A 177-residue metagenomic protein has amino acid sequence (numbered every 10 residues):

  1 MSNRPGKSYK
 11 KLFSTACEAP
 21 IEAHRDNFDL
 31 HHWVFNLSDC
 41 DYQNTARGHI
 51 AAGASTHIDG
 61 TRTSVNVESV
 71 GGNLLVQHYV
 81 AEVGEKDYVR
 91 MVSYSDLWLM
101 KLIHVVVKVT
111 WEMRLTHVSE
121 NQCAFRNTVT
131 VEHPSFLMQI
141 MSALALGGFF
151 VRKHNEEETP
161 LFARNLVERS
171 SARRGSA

Functional and structural regions predicted by a protein language model:
M1-T63: Hydrophobic ligand-binding cavity/cleft-lining segments
S14-C17, L74-H78, V106-E112, A124: Short, surface-exposed coil-to-beta transition loops
A23-F28, E82-Y88, R114-A124: A short, structured loop/turn motif at beta-sheet edges
N27, E156-A163: Short, amphipathic alpha-helical "lid/cap" segments that border enzyme active or binding sites
D29, L74-Q77, S135-Q139: Short acidic, gly/pro-rich beta-turn/loop elements at beta-sheet edges and active-site/ligand-binding grooves
I50-L102, R169: Glycine-rich portal/gate segments that line the openings of hydrophobic small-molecule binding cavities
W98-E157: Beta-strand/loop substructures that line and gate deep hydrophobic ligand-binding cavities in soluble
P160-A177: Short, highly charged C-terminal tails/helix-capping segments
